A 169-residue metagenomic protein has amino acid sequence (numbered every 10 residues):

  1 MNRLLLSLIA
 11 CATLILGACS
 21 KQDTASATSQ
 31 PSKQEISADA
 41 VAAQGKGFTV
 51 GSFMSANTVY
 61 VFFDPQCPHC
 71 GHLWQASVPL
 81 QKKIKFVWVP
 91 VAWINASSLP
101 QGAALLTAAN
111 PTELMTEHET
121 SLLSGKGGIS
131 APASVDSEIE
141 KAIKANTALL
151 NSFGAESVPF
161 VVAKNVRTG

Functional and structural regions predicted by a protein language model:
M1-L4: Positively charged n-region of N-terminal signal peptides that target proteins for export
L6-S7, C11-S98, E117-S121, S134-S157 (+1 more regions): Extracytoplasmic thiol/disulfide redox context detector
Q101-H118: Acidic, Ser/Thr-rich peripheral helices and adjacent loops at domain boundaries
K126-A131: Substrate-binding clefts and substrate-entry loops adjacent to catalytic sites of polymer-processing enzymes acting on
V162-G169: Non-catalytic, surface beta->alpha helical segment in thiol-disulfide oxidoreductase systems
